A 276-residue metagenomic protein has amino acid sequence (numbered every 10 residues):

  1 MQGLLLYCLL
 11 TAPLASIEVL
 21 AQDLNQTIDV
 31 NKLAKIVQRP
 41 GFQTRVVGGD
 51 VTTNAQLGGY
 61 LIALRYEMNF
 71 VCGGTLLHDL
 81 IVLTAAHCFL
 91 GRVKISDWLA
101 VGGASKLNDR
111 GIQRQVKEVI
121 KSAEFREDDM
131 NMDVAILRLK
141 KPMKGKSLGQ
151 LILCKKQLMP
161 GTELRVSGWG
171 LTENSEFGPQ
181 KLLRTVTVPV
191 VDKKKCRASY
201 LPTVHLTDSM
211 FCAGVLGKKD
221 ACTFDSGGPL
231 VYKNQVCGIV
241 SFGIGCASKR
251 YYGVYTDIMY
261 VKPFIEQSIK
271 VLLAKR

Functional and structural regions predicted by a protein language model:
Q2-L83, V93, D97-L99, G103-A104 (+3 more regions): Protease-domain processing segments flanking chymotrypsin-fold serine proteases, especially trypsin-like
Q2-Q22, L77-A86, T185, P189-V190 (+1 more regions): C-terminal subregion of chymotrypsin/trypsin-like serine protease catalytic domains
L24-N25, D29-V37, R114-V119, V134-K140 (+2 more regions): Chymotrypsin/trypsin-fold serine protease catalytic domain
T44, L64-R65, V82-A85, L90-E127 (+2 more regions): Conserved H-D interstitial segment of serine endopeptidase catalytic domains
T52-L57, L76, R92-K94, N108 (+5 more regions): Extracellular/periplasmic catalytic domains that process cell-envelope and extracellular macromolecules
L61-A63, Q150, F211, A221 (+1 more regions): Structural detector of coil-to-beta-strand junctions
H87-G91, A104-N108, K140-G145, G170-E173 (+4 more regions): Acidic glycine-/aspartate-rich tracts in secreted/extracellular proteins
V215-T223: Short pre-catalytic strand/loop immediately N-terminal to key active-site residues, enriched for Gly-Thr
